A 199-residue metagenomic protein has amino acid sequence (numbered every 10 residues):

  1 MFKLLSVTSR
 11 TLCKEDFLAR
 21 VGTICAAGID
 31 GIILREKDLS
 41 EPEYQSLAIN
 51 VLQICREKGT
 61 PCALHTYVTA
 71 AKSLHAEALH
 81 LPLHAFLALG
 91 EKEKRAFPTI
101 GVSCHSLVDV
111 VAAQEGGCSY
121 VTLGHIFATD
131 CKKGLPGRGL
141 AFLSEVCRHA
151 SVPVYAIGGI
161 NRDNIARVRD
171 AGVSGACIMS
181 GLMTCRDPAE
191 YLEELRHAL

Functional and structural regions predicted by a protein language model:
M1-L18, P98-C104: Active-site mouth loops of central-metabolism enzymes
S6, L83-E93, T122-G134, R162-A198: Glycine-rich phosphate-binding active-site loops on the catalytic face of alpha/beta enzymes
V7-T11, K37, Y67, H84 (+4 more regions): Active-site beta-loop-alpha junctions enriched in small/polar residues
D16-G31, L74, H84, L107-G124 (+1 more regions): Alpha/beta enzyme core
D30-L39: A short beta-strand-loop structural module common to alpha/beta enzyme folds
I33, A63, H80, G101 (+2 more regions): Conserved beta-strand positions in the central sheet of alpha/beta enzyme cores
Y44-T66, L83-F86, E91-S106, G134-R162 (+1 more regions): Alpha-helix-loop-beta-strand connector modules within alpha/beta enzyme cores
C62-E77, H105-G117, H149-A156, I160-I178 (+1 more regions): Catalytic cores of alpha/beta
